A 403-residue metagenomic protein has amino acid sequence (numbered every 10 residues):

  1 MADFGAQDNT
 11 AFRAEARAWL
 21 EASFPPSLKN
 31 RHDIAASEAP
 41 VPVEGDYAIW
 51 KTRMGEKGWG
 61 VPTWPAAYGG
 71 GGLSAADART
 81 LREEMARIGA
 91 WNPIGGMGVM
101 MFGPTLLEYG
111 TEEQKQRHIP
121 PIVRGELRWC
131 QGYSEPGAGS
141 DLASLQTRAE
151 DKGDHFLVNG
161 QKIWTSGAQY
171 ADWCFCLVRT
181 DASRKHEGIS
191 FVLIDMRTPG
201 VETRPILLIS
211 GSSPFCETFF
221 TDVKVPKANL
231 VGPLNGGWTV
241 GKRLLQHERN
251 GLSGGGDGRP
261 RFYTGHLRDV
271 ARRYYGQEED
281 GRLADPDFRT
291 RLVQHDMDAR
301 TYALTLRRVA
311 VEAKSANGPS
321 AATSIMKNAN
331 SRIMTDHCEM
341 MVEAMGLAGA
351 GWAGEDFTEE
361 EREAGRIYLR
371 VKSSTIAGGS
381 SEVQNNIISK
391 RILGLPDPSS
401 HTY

Functional and structural regions predicted by a protein language model:
M1-G96, R117-R124, Y275-G281, F288-R289 (+4 more regions): Amphipathic, small/basic residue-rich leader segments at the start of a protein or domain
A2-G5, A76, T80-L81, M101 (+3 more regions): Glycine-rich phosphate/cofactor-binding loops in nucleotide/flavin-utilizing enzymes
D3-Q7, F12, V201-A303, S374: Glycine-rich beta->alpha junctions and the first turn(s) of the following alpha-helix
L28-E38, G276-E279, P286, R300-D356: C-terminal helix-coil-helix/basic helical segment that borders enzyme active sites and/or dimer interfaces and provides
I94-E113, G139: N-terminal glycine-rich flavin-associated loop
G125-Y133: A short, Trp-centered hydrophobic/proline-enriched beta-strand micro-motif
T147-E150: A structural signal for short hydrophobic beta-strand segments in well-ordered beta-sheet cores
D154-H155, N159-R204: A short core secondary-structure module
